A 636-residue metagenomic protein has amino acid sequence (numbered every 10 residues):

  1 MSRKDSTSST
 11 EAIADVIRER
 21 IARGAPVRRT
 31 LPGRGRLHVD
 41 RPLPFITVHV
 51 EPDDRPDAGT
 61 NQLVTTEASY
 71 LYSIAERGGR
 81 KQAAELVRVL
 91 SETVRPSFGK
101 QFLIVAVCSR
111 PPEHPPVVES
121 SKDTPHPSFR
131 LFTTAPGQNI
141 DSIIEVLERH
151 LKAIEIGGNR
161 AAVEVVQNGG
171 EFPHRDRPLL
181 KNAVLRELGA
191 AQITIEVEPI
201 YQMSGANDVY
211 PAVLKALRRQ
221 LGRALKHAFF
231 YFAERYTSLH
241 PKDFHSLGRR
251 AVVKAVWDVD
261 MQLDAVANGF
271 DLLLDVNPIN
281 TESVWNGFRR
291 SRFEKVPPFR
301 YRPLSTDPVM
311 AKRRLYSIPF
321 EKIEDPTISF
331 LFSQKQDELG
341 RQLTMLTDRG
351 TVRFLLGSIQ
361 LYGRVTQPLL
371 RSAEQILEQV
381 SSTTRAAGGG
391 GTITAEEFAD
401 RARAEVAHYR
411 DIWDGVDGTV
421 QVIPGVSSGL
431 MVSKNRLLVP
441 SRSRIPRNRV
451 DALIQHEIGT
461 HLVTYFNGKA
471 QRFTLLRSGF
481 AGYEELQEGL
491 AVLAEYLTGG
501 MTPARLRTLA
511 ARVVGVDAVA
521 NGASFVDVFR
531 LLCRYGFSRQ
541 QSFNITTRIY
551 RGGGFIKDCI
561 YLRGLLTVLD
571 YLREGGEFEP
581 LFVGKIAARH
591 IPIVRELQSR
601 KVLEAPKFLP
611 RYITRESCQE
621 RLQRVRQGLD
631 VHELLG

Functional and structural regions predicted by a protein language model:
M1-A153: Long, charged/polar, low-complexity intrinsically disordered N-terminal extensions that precede catalytic
R177-E187, T194-L356: Extreme N-terminal flexible tails
N286-G287, N448, V463-Q487: Post-HEXXH active-site segment of zinc metalloproteases
M310-R442: Contiguous, non-catalytic segments that form substrate-binding/exosite surfaces or channel walls
V439-I454: Short pre-active-site segment immediately N-terminal to the catalytic Zn-binding motif
I454-V463: Active-site His/Glu-centered metal-binding helix of metallohydrolases
R477-V516, G564: Post-HExxH zinc-binding segment in Zn-dependent metallohydrolases
R505-G636: Conserved alpha-helical "signature site" that marks functionally important helical segments or helix/loop junctions
